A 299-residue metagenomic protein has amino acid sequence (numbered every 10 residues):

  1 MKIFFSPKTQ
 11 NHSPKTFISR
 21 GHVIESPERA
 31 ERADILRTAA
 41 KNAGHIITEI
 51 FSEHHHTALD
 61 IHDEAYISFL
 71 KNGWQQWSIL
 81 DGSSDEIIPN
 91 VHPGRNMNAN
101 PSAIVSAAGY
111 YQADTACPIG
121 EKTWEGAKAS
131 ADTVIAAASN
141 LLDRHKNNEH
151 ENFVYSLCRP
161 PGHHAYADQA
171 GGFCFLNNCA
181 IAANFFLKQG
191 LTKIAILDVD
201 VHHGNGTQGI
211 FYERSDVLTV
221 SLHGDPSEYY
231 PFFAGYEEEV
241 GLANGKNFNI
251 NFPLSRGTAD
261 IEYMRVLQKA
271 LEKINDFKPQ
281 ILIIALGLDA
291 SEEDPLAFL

Functional and structural regions predicted by a protein language model:
M1-L197, H202-L299: HDAC/HDAC-like amidohydrolase catalytic core signature
